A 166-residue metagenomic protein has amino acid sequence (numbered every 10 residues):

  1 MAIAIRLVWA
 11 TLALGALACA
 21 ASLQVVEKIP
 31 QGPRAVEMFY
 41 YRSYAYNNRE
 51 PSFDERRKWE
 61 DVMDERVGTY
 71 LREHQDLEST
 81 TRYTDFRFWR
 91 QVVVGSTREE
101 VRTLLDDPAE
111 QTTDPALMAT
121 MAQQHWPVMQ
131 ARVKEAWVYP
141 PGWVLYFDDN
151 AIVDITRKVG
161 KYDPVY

Functional and structural regions predicted by a protein language model:
M1-R6: Positively charged n-region of N-terminal signal peptides that target proteins for export
L7-A16: Bacterial N-terminal signal peptides
A20-Y166: Residues within mature, well-folded domains
